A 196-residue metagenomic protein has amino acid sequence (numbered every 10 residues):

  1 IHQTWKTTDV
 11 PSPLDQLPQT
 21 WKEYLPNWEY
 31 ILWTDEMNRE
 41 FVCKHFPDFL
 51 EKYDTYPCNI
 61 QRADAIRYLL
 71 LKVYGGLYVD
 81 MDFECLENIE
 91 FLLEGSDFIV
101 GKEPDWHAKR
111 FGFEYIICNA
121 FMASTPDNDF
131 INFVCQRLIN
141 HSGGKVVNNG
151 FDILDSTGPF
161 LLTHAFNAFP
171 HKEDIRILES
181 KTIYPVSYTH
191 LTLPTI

Functional and structural regions predicted by a protein language model:
I1-D48, A168: N-terminal anchoring/stem segment of glycosyltransferases
S12-D15, Q19, A65-K72, I116 (+2 more regions): A structural signal for well-ordered alpha-helical segments within the folded catalytic domains of diverse enzymes
H45-R62: Conserved interaction-surface patches within small, structured recognition/assembly domains
D54-C58, A120-F121, G143-L154: Active-site rim elements
I60-W106, F113-E114: GT-A fold catalytic core of metal-dependent nucleotide-sugar glycosyltransferases, centered on the diacidic
S96-K145: Conserved catalytic core of nucleotide-sugar-dependent glycosyltransferases
G150-G158, T163-E173: Acidic, glycine-rich loop-and-strand cores that form catalytic or ligand-binding grooves in diverse globular domains
T189-T195: Conserved small/polar residues in nucleotide/adenosyl-binding loops
